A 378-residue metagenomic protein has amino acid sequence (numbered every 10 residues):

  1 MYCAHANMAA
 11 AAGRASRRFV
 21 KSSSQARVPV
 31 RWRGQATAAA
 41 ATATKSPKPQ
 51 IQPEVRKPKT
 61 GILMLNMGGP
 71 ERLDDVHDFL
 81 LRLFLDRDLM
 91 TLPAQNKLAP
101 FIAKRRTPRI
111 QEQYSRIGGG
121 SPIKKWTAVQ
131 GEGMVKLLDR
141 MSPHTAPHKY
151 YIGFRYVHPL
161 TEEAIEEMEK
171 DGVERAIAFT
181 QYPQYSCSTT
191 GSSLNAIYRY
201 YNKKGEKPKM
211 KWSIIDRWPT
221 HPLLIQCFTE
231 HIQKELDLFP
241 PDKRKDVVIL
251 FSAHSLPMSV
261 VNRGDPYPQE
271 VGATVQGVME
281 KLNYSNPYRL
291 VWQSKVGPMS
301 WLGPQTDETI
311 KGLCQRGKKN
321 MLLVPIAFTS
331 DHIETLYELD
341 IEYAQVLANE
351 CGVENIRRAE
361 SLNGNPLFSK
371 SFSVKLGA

Functional and structural regions predicted by a protein language model:
M1-S46: N-terminal mitochondrial targeting presequence
W32-A378: Active-site-proximal alpha-helix that buttresses catalytic centers in soluble enzyme cores
